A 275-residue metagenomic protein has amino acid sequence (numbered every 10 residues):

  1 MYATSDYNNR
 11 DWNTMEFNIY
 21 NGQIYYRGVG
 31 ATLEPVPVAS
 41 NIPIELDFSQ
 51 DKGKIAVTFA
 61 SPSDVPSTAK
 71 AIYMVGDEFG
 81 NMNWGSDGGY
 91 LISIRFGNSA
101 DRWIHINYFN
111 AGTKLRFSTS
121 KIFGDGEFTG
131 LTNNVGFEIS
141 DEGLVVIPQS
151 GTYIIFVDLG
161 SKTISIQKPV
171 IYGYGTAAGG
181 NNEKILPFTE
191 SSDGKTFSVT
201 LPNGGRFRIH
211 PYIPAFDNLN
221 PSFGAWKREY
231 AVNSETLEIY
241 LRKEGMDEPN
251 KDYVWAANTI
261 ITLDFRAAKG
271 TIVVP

Functional and structural regions predicted by a protein language model:
M1-P275: Insoluble glucan recognition modules
